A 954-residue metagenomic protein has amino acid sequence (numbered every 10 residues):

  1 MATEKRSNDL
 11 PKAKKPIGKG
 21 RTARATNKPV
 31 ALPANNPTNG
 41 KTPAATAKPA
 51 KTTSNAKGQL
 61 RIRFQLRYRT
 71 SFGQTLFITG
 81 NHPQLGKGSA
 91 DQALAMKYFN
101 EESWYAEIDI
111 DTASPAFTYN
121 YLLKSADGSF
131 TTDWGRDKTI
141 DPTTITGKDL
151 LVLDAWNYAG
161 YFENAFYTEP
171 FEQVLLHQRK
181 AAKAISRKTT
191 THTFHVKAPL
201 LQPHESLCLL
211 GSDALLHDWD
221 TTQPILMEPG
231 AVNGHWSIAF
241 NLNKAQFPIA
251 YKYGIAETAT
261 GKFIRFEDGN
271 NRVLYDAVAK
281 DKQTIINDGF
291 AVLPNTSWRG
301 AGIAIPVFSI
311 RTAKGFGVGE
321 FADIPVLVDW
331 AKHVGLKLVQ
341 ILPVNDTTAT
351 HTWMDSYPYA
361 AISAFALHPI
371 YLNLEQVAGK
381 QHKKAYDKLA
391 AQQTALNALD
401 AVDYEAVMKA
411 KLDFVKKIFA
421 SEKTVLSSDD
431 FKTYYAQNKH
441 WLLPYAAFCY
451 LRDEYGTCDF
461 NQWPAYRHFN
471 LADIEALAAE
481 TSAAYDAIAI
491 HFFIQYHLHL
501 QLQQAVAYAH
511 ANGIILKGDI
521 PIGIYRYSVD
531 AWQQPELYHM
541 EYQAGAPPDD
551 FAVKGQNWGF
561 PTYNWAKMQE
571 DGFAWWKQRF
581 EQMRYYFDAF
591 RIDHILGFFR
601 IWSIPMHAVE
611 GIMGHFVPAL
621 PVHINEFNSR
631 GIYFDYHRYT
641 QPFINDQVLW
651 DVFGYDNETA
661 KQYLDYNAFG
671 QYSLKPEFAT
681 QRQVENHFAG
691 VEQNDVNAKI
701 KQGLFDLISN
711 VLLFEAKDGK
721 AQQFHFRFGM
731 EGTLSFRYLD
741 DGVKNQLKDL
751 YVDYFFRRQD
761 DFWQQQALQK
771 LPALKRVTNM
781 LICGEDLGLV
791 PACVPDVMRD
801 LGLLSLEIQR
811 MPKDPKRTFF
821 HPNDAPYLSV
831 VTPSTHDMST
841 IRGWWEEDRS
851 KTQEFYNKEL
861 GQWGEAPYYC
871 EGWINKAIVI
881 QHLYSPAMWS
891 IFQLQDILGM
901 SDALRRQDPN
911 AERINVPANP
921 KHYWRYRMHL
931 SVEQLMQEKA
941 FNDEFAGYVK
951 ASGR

Functional and structural regions predicted by a protein language model:
T3-A56: Intrinsically disordered, polybasic Lys/Arg-rich low-complexity tracts
P11-R21, N39, K48, G58-R61 (+6 more regions): Eukaryotic low-complexity, Ser/Thr/Pro- and acidic-rich intrinsically disordered regulatory regions
R21, N39-K41, K51, A165-T193 (+3 more regions): Catalytic cores of glycan-processing enzymes that make or break glycosidic bonds
G58, F72, A90, K188 (+4 more regions): A short, polar/charged loop/turn motif at coil->beta-strand junctions and beta-hairpin connectors
L60-L66, T191-A198: A short, amphipathic beta-strand motif
Q65, T79, K97, L122 (+12 more regions): Residues in well-ordered beta-strands of folded domains
R69-S114, K124-I145, L200-P248, A256-V278 (+1 more regions): Aromatic-rich carbohydrate-binding modules that target alpha-glucans
